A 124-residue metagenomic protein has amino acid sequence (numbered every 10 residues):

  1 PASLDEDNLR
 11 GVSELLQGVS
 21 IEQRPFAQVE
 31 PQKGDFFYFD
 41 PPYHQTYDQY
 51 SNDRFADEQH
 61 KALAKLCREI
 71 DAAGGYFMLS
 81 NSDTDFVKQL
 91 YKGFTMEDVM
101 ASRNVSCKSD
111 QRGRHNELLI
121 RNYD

Functional and structural regions predicted by a protein language model:
P1-Y38, P42-D48, N52, A62-E69: SAM-dependent nucleic-acid methyltransferase catalytic core
D57-D124: Long, positively charged, glycine-interspersed low-complexity recognition regions
